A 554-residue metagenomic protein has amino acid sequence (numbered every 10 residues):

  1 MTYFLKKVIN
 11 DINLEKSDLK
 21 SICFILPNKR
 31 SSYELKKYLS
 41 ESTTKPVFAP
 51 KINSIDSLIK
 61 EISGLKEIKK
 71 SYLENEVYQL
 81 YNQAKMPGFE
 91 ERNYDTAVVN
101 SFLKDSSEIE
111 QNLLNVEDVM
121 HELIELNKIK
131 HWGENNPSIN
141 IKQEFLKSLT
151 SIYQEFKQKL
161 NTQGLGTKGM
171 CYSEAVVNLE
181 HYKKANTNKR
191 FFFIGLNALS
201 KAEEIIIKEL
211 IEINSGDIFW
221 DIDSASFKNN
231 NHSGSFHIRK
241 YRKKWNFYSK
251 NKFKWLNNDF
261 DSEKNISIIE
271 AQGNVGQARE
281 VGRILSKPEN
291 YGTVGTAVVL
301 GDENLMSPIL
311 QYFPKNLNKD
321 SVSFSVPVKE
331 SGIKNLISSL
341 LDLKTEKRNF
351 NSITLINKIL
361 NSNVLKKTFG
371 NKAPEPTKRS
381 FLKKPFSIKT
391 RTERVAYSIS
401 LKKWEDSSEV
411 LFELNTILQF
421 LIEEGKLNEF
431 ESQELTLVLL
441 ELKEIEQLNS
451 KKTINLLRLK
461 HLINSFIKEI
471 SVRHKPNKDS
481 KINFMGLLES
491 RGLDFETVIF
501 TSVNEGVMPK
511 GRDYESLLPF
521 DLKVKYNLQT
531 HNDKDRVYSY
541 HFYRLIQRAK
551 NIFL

Functional and structural regions predicted by a protein language model:
M1-S54, I59, S63-K66, F191 (+3 more regions): Anion-coordinating catalytic cores for phosphoryl-, nucleotidyl-, and glycosidic chemistry
L26-N186, K201, P376: Basic/charged alpha-beta structural segments of nucleotide/phosphate-handling enzymes
E134-L160, G234-D261: Short, compositionally biased "basic patch" segments
T162-L165, G216, K319, N551: Residue-level detector of anion-binding/catalytic polar loops
Q163, I213, S490: Residue-level signal for short amphipathic helical patches enriched in basic/charged and nearby hydrophobic residues
Y182-T187, E209-N214, L545-Q547: Short, conserved loop/helix-junction motifs that constitute active-site signature segments in enzyme catalytic cores
A185-T187, I218-D223, N464, F520-L522: A short alpha-helix capping/helix-coil boundary motif
R190-N246: Extended, H/D-rich, highly charged conserved domains that either
